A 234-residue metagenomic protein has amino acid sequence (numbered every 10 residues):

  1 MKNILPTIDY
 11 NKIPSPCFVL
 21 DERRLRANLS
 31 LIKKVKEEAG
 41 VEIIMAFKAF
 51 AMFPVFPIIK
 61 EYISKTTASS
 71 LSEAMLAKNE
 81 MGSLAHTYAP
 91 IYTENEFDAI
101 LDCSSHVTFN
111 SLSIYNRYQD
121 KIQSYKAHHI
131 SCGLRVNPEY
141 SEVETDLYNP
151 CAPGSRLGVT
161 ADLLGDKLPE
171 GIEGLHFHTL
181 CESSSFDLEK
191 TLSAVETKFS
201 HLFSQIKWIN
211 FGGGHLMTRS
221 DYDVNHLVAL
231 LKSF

Functional and structural regions predicted by a protein language model:
M1-L20: Generic N-terminal amphipathic, Lys/Arg-enriched alpha-helix
I13-V19, A46-V55, R219: Glycine-rich, proline-tolerant flexible connector loops at the mouths of alpha/beta enzymes
V41-W208, L230: Active-site-proximal beta-alpha core segment in soluble small-molecule metabolic enzymes
F211: Structured binding elements
G214-F234: Anionic-ligand-binding alpha/beta catalytic cores of soluble enzymes and soluble regulatory domains that recognize
